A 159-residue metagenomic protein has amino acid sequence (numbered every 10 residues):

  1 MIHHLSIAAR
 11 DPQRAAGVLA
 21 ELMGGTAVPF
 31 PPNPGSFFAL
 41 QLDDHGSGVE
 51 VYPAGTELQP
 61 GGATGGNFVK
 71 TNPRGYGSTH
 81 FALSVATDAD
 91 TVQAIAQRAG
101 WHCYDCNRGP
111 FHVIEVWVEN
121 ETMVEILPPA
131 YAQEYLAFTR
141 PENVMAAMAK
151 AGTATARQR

Functional and structural regions predicted by a protein language model:
I2-A9, Q41, G62-T91, I114-W117: Vicinal oxygen chelate
I7-T56, A94, R98-W101, R108 (+2 more regions): Core segments of cupin and vicinal oxygen chelate
T26-N72, H112-L136: Conserved short beta-strand elements that form part of the metal-binding/catalytic scaffold of enzyme active sites
N72-A86, L127-Y135, A149-R159: Short secondary-structure transition/capping segments
S84-M123: A mid-sequence interfacial segment
D88-T91, P128, R140: Serine/threonine-rich low-complexity intrinsically disordered regions
E134-M145: Extended alpha-helical coiled-coil "stalk/arm" regions that scaffold and mediate dimerization/assembly in large
